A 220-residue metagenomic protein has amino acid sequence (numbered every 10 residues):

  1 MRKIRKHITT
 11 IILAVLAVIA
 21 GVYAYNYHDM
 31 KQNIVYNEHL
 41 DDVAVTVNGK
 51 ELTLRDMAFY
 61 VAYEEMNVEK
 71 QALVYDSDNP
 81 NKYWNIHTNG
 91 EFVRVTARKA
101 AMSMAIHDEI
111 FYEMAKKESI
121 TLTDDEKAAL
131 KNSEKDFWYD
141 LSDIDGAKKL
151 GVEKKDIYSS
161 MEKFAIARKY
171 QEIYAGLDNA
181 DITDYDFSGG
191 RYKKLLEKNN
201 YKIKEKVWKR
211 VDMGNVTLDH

Functional and structural regions predicted by a protein language model:
M1-V93, G190-H220: Short, low-structural-confidence N-terminal segments
V35, A100-A101, S133: A generic secondary-structure micro-motif detector that highlights 1-2 residue hydrophobic/ambivalent hotspots embedded
M66-A97, K116-D186, G190: Charged, solvent-exposed helices and adjacent loops that form client-binding or oligomerization surfaces
S103-A115: Active-site SXXK
